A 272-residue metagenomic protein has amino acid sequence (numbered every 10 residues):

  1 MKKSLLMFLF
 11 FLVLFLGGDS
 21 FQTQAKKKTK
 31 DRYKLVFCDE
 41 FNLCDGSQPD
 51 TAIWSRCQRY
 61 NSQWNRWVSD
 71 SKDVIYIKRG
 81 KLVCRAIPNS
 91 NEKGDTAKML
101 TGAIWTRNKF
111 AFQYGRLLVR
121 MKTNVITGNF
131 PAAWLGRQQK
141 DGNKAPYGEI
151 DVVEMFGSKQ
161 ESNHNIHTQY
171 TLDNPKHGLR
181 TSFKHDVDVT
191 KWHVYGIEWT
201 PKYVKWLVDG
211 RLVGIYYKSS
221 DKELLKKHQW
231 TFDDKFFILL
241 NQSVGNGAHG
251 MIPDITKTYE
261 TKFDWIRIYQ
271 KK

Functional and structural regions predicted by a protein language model:
M1-S4: Positively charged n-region of N-terminal signal peptides that target proteins for export
L6-F15: Hydrophobic helical h-region of N-terminal Sec-dependent signal peptides in bacterial secretory/periplasmic proteins
F15-K28: Bacterial Sec-dependent signal peptides at the C-terminal "C-region" and cleavage site
K26-K272: GH16 jelly-roll
